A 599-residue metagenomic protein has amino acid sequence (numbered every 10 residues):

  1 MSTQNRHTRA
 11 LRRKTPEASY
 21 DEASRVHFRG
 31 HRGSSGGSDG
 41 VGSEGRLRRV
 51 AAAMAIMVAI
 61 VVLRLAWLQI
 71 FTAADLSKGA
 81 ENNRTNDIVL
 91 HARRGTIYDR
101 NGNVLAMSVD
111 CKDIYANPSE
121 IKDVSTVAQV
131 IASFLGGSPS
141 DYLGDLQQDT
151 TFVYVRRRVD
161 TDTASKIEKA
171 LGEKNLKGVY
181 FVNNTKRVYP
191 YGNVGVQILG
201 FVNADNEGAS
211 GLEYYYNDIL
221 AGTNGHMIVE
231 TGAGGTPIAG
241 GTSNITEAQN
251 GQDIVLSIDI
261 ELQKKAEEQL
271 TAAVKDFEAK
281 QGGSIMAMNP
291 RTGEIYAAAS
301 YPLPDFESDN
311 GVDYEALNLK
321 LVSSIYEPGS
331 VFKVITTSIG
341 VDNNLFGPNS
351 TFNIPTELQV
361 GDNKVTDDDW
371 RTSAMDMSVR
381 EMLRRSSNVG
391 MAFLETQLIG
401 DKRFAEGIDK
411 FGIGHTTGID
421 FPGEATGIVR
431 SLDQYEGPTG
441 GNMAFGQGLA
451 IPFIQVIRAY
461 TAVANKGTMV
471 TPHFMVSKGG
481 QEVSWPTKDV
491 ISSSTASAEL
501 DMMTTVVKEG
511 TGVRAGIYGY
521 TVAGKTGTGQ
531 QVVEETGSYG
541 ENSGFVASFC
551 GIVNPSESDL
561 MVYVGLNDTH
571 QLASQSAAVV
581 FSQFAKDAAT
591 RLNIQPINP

Functional and structural regions predicted by a protein language model:
M1-S24: N-terminal targeting leaders characterized by basic, low-complexity, disordered sequences that direct proteins
R12-T15, D39, G45, T126-S133 (+3 more regions): Small/polar-residue-rich segments within soluble enzyme cores
H27-M57: Membrane-entry signal-anchor segments at the cytosolic-membrane interface, especially the N-terminal signal anchor
L65-D87: Aromatic-capped interface at the extracytoplasmic side of an N-terminal signal-anchor transmembrane helix
V89-R93, N224, E278-G282: Short, small/polar residue-rich loop motifs at catalytic or cofactor-binding pockets
A106, G232-I245, G283-G329, I335-L566 (+2 more regions): Beta-lactam-recognizing serine transpeptidase/beta-lactamase-like catalytic domain environment
I238-G283: Conserved, well-ordered alpha-helix/loop/beta-strand core segments that scaffold catalytic motifs
V483-S484, V579-P599: Short, gly/Ser/Thr-rich active-site loops of penicillin-recognizing serine hydrolases
